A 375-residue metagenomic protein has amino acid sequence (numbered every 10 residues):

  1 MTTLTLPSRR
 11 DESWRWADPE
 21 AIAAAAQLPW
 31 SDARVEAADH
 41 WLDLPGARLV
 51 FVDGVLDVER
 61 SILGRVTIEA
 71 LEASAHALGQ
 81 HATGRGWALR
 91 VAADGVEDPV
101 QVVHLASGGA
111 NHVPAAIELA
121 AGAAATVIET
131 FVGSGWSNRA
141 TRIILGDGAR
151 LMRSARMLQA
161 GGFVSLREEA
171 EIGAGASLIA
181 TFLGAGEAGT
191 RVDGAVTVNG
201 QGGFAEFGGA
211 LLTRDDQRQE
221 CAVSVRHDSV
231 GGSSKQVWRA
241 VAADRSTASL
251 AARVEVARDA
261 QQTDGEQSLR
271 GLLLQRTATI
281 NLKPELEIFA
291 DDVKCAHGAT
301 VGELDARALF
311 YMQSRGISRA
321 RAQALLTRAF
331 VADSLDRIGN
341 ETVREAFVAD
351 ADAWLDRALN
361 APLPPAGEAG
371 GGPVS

Functional and structural regions predicted by a protein language model:
T2-D11, F330-N340: Short arginine-rich
T2-R85, A92, V96: N-terminal amphipathic, basic helical "cap/leader" segment at the start of enzyme domains
E69-I317, V331, L335-A361, S375: Conserved beta-strand/loop scaffold segments within soluble protein domains that form the structured core and edges
L363-P365: Leucine-biased recognition of intrinsically disordered, low-complexity hydrophobic segments
G367-G372: Glycine-biased, low-complexity coil/linker segments
